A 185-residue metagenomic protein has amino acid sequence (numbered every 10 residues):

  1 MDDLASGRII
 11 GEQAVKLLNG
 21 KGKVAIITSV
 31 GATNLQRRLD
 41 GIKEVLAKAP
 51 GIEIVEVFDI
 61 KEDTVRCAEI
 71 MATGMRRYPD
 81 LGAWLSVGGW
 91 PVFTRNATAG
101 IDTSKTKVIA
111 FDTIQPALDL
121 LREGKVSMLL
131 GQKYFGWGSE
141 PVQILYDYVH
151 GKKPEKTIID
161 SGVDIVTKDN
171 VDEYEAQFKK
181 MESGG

Functional and structural regions predicted by a protein language model:
M1-V24, R66-A68, T113-A117, Q132-H150: Hydrophobic alpha-helical segments within soluble ligand-binding/sensing domains
S6-I10, N34-I52, I70, A97 (+1 more regions): Short, solvent-exposed amphipathic alpha-helices that sit in or adjacent to ligand/effector-binding or catalytic
N19-K23, K48-I54, P79-A83, D102-K107 (+1 more regions): Loop/turn elements at helix/coil->beta-strand transitions in domains of secreted/extracellular proteins
K23-T28, K43-V65: Short beta-strand elements in bilobed, periplasmic/extracellular small-molecule ligand-binding domains
I27-R37, A83, G88-G89: Extracytoplasmic "Venus flytrap"
I42, E56, I60-L120: Hydrophobic alpha-helical
V45-K48, G136-G185: Hinge/cleft segment of the Venus flytrap/periplasmic-binding protein
